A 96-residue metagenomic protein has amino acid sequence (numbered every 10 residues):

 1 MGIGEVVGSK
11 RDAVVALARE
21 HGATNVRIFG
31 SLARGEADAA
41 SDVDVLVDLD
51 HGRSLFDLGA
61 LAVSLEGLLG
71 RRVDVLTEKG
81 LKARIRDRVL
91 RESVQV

Functional and structural regions predicted by a protein language model:
M1-N25, R34-A39, D50-V96: Catalytic core of pol beta-like nucleotidyltransferases
I28: Conserved histidines in hydrophobic membrane contexts and catalytic metal-binding motifs
S31: N-terminal beta1-alpha1 ligand-phosphate binding loop
S41-V43: Change "...and in nucleic-acid phosphodiester-cleaving endonucleases..." to "...and in nucleic-acid processing enzymes
L46-D48: Short hydrophobic/aromatic beta-strand micro-patches that form the beta-sheet surface supporting nucleotide- or nucleic
